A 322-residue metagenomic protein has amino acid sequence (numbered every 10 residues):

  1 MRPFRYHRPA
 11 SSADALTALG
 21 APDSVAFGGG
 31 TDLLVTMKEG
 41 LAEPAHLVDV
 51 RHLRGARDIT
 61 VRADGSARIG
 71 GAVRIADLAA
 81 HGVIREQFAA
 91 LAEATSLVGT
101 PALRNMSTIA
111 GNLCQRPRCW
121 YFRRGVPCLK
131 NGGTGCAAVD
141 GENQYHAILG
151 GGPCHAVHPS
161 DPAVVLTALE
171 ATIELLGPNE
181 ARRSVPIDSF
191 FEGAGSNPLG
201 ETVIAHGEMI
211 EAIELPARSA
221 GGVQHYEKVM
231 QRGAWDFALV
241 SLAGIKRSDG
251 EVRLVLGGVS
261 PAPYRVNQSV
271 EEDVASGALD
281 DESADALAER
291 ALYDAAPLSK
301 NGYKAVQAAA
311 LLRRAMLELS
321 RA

Functional and structural regions predicted by a protein language model:
M1-A322: C-terminal structural segment of proteins
